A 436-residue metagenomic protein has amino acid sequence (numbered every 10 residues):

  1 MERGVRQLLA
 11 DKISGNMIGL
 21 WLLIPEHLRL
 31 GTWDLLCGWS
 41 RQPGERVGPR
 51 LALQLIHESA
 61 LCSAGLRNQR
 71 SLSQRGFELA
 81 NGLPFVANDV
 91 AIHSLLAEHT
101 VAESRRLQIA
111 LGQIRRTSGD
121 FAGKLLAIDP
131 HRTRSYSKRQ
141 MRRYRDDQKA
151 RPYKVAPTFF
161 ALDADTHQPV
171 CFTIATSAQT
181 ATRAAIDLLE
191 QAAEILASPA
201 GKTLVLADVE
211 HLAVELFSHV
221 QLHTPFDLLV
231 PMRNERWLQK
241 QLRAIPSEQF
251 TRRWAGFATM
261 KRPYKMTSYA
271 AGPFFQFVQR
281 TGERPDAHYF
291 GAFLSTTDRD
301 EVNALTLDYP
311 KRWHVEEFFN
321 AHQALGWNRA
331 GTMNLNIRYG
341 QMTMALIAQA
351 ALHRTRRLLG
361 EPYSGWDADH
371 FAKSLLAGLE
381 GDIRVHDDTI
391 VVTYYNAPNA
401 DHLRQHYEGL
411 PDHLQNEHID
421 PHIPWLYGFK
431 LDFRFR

Functional and structural regions predicted by a protein language model:
M1-A150, F160-A178, I186-S198, L222-H223 (+1 more regions): Dynamic "connector" segments at or just before major functional cores
E2, D34-L35, S71-R75, P199 (+4 more regions): Short acidic (Asp/Glu) and glycine-rich catalytic loops that position anionic groups and cofactors
W39-P43, D300-D308, A324-Y339, R356-D367: Short, solvent-exposed helix-loop connector elements
L55, N68-R70, N88, I92 (+7 more regions): Short, conserved catalytic/metal-binding motifs centered on acidic residues
G76, R134-Y136, Q179-T180, H211-E215 (+4 more regions): Flexible loop/turn segments at secondary-structure boundaries
Q179-K240: Domain-level cores of phosphate- or acyl-group-handling catalytic modules
L222-Q323, D412-R436: An anionic, glycine-rich sequence signature occurring as long contiguous blocks
L352-R384: Conserved nucleotidyltransferase catalytic core and NTase-mimicking acidic/glycine-rich helix/loop elements in nucleic
